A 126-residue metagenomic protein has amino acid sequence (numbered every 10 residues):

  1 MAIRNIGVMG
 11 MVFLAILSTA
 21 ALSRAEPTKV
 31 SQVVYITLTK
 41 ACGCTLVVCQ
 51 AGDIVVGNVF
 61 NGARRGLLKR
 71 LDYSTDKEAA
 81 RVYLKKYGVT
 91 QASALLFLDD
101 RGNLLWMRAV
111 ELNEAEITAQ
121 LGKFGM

Functional and structural regions predicted by a protein language model:
M1-G10: Bacterial N-terminal signal peptides that target proteins for export
M9-S18: Bacterial N-terminal signal peptides
T19-A25: Sec/Tat signal peptide C-region and signal peptidase I cleavage site
E26-N61: Local sequence-structure signature of Cys/Sec-based thiol-disulfide redox active-site neighborhoods
D53-G57, A80-L84, E114, T118-L121: Extracytoplasmic/secreted envelope proteins and their assembly/folding machinery, especially bacterial periplasmic
R64-E78: Thiol-based oxidoreductase modules, predominantly thioredoxin-like and allied folds used for disulfide exchange
K85-F97: Structural micro-motif
F97-M126: Non-catalytic, surface beta->alpha helical segment in thiol-disulfide oxidoreductase systems
